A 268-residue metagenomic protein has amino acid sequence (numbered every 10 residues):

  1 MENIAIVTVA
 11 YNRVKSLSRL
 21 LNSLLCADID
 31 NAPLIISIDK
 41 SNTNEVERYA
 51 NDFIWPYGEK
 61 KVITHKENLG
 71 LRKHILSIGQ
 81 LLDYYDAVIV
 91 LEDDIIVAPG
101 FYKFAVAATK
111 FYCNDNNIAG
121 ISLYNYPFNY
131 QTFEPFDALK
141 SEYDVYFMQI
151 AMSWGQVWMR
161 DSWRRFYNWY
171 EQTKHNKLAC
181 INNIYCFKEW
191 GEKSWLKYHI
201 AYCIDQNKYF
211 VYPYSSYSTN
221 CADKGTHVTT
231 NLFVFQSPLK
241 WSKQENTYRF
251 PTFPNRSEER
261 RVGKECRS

Functional and structural regions predicted by a protein language model:
M1-L91, I95-K264, S268: Peripheral/terminal regions associated with large enzymatic or DNA-binding modules
